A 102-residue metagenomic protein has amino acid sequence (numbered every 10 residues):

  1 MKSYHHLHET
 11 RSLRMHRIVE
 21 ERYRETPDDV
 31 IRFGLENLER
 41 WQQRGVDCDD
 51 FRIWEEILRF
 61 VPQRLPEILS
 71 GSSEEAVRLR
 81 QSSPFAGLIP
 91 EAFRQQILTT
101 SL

Functional and structural regions predicted by a protein language model:
M1-L102: Basic, alpha-helical nucleic-acid-binding regions used in initiation and control of genome expression
